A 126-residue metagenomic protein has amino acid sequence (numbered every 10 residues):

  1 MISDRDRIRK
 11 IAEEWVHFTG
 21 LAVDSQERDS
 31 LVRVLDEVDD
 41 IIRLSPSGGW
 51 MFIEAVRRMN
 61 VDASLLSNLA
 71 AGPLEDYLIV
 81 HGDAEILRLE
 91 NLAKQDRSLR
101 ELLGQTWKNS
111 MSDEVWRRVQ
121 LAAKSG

Functional and structural regions predicted by a protein language model:
I2-Q120: Alpha-helical solenoid scaffolds in large eukaryotic transport, assembly, and signaling factors
